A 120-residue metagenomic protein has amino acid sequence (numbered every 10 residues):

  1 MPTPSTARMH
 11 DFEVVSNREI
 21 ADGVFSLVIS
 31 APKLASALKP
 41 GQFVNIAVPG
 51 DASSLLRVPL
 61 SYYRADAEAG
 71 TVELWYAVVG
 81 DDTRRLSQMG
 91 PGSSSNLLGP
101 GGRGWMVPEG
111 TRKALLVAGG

Functional and structural regions predicted by a protein language model:
P2-P91: Ferredoxin-reductase
D81-G120: FNR/FR-type flavoprotein reductase catalytic core
